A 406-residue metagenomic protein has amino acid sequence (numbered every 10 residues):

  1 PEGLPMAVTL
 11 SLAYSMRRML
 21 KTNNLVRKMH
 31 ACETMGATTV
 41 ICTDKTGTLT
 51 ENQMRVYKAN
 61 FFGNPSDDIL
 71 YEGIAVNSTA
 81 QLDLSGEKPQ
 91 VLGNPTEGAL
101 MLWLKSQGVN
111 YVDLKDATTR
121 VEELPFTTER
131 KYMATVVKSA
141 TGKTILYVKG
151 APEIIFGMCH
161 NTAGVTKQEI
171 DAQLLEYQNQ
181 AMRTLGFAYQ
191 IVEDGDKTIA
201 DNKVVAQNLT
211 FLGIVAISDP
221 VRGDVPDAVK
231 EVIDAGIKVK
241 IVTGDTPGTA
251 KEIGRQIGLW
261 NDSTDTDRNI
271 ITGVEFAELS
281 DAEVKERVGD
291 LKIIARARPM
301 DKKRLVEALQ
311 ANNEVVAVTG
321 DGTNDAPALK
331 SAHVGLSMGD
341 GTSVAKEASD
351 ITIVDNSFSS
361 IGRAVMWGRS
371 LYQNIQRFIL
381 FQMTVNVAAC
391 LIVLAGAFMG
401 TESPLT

Functional and structural regions predicted by a protein language model:
P1-T406: Conserved cytosolic headpiece of P-type ATPases
